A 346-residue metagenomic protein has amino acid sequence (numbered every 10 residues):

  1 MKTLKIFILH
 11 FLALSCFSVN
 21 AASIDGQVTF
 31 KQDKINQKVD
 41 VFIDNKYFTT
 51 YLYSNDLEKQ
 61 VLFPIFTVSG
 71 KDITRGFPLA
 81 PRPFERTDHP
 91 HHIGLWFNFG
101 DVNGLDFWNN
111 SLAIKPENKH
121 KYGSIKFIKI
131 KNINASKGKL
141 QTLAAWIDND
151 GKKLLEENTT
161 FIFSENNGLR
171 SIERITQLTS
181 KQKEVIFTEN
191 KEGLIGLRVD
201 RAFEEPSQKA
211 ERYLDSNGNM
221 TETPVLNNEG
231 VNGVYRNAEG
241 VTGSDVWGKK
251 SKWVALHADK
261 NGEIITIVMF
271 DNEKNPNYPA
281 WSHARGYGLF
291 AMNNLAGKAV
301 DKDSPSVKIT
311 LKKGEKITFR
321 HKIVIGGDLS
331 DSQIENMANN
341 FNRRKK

Functional and structural regions predicted by a protein language model:
M1-I6: Positively charged n-region of N-terminal signal peptides that target proteins for export
F7-S18: Bacterial N-terminal signal peptides
A22-P90, I175, S330, E335: Beta-strand-rich N-terminal accessory domains
Y51-L57, V61-P64, N166-L214, V225: Acidic (Asp/Glu-rich), glycine- and aromatic
I93-G168: Extended, loop-rich substrate-binding clefts of extracytoplasmic carbohydrate-active enzymes
A144-D148, F161-E165, L178-Q182, V199-F203 (+1 more regions): Beta-strand elements of well-folded, non-transmembrane domains
K191-P276: Active-site/ligand-binding surface loops and adjacent short beta/alpha elements that line catalytic pockets across
I267-K346: Beta-strand-rich recognition/accessory modules
